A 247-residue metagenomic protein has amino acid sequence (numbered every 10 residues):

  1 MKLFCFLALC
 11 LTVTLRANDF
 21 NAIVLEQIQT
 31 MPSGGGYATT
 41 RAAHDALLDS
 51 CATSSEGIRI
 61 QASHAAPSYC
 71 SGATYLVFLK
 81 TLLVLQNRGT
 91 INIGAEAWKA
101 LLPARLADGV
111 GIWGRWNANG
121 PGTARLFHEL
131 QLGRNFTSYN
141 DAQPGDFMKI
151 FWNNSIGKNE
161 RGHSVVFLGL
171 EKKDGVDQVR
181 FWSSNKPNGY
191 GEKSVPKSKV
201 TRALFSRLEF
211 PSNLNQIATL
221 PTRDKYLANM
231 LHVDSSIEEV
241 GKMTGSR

Functional and structural regions predicted by a protein language model:
M1-L7: Sec-dependent signal peptide recognition, specifically the positively charged N-region followed immediately by
A8-A17: Hydrophobic h-region of N-terminal signal peptides that target proteins for export in Gram-negative bacteria
R16-N117, D234-R247: N-terminal capping segments
L79-N87, F151-N153, G169-K172, F210-S212: Short regulatory "switch" loops immediately downstream of catalytic or recognition motifs within protein catalytic
A95-G189: ...with weaker cross-activation on analogous glycine-rich loops/strands in unrelated enzymes
Q178-R247: Low-complexity, Gly/Ser/Thr/Pro-rich intrinsically disordered linker/tail segments
